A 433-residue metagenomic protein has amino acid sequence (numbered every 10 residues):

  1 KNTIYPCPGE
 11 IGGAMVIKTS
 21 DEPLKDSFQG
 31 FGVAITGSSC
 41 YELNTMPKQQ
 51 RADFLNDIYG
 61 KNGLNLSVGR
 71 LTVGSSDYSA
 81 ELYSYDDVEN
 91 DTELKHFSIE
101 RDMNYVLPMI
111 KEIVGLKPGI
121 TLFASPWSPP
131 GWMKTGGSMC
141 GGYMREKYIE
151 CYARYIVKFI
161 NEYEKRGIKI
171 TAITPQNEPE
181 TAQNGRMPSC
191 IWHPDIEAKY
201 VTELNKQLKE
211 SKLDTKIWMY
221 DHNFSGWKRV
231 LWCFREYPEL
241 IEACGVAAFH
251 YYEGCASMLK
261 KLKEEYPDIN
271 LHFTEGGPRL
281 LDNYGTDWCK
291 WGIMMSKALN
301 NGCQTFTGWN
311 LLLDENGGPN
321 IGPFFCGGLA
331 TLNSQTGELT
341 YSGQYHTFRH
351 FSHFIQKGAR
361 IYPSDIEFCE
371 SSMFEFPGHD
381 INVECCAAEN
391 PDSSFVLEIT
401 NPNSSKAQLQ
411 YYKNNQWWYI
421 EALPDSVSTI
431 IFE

Functional and structural regions predicted by a protein language model:
K1-K18, L122-A124, R154-E162, R166-T171 (+1 more regions): Substrate-binding and catalytic surfaces of secreted/luminal carbohydrate-active proteins
N2-I170, T202: N-terminal catalytic cores of secreted or lumenal carbohydrate-active enzymes
G74-Y78, S128-G131, N177-T181, H222-G226: Short, internal active-site loops enriched in acidic
P129-G137, G141, Y148-I149, N177-E197: Aromatic-lined, polymer-binding surfaces characteristic of secreted/periplasmic polysaccharide-degrading enzymes
T174: Ser/Thr-glycine-rich phosphate-binding loops at phosphate-binding pockets of nucleotides, nucleotide cofactors
